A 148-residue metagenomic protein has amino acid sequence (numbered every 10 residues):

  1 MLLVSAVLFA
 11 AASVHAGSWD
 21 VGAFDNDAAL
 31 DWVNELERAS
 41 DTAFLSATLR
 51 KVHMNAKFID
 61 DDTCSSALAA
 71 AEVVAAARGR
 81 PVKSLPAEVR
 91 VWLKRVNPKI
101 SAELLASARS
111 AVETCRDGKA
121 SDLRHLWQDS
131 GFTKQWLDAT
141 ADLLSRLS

Functional and structural regions predicted by a protein language model:
M1-V4: N-terminal export leaders
A11-A12: N-terminal signal peptide c-region/cleavage motif recognized by signal peptidases
S18-W32: Short N-terminal segments immediately surrounding and downstream of signal-peptide cleavage
D27-L30, M54-D61, K99: Short, solvent-exposed segments of well-ordered alpha helices
R38-F58: Short amphipathic alpha-helical segments and their helix-coil junctions
H53-V82: Short N-proximal segments of mature Sec-exported proteins
E72-S121: Amphipathic protein-protein interaction modules
A102-S148: Low-complexity intrinsically disordered segments
